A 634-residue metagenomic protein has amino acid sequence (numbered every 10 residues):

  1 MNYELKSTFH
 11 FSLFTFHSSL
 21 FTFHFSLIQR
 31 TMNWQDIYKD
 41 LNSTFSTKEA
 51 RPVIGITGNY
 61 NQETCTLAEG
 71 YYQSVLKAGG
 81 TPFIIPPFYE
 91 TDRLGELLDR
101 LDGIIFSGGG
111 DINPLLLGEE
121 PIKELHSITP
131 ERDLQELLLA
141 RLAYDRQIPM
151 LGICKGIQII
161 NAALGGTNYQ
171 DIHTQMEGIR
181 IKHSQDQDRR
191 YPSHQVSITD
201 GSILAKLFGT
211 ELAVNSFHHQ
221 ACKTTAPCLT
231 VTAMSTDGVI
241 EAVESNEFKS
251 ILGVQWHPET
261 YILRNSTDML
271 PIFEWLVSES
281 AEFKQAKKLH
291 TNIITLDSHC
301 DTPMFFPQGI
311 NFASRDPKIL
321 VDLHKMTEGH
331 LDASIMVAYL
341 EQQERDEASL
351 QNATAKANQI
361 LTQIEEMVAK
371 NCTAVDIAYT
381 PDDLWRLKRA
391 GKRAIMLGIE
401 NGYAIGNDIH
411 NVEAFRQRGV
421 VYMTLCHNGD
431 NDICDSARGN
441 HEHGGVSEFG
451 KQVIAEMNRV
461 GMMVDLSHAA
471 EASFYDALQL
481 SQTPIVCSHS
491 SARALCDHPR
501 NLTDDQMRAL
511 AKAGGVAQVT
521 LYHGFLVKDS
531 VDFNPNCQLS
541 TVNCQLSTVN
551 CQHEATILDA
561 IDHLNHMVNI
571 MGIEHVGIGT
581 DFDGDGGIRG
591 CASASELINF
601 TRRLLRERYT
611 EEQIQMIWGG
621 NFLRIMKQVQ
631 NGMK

Functional and structural regions predicted by a protein language model:
M1-T31, S43, C537-Q552: Short, basic, low-complexity termini and linkers enriched in Ser/Thr/Gly/Pro that act as targeting/leader peptides
T31-I153, A162, Y169, H173-I203 (+5 more regions): N-terminal beta1-alpha1 cap of cysteine-dependent amidohydrolase-like domains
G166, D382-L384, D408-V412, D435 (+1 more regions): Distinct, well-ordered alpha-helical segments
S216-A221, V254-P258, T295-T302, A469 (+1 more regions): Histidine-centered catalytic micro-motifs
F248, H330-L331, V420-Y422, V460-M462 (+2 more regions): Glycine-enriched alpha-helix->loop->beta-strand junction motifs that scaffold or abut catalytic
Q285-E442, D497-S540, S547-I578, F582-K634: N-terminal hydrophobic targeting/anchoring segments and the immediately downstream early-domain regions of hydrolases
H443-V460, A477-C487: Alpha-helix-loop-beta-strand connector modules within alpha/beta enzyme cores
